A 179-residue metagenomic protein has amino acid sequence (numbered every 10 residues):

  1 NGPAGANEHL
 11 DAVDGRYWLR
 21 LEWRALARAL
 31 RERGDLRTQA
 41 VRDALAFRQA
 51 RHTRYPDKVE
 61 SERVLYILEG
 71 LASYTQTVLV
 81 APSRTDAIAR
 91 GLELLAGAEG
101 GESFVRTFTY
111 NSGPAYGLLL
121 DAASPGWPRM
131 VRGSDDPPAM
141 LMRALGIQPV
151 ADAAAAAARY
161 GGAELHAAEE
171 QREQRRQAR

Functional and structural regions predicted by a protein language model:
G2-I88, E99: Post-HExxH zinc-binding segment in Zn-dependent metallohydrolases
A29, L119, A144: Residues that form generic nucleotide/phosphate-binding pockets
E62-Y66, R106-N111: Soluble non-cytosolic domains of exported or imported proteins
G70-T77, N111-D121: Short, hydrophobic/amphipathic alpha-helical patches that form generic packing surfaces within helical domains
P82-E93, W127-D135: Short acidic alpha-helical/loop segments enriched in Asp/Glu that coordinate divalent cations
I88-F104: Acidic/His metal-coordination segments adjacent to aromatic residues that form catalytic metal sites in metalloenzymes
Y110-G113, A122, G126-R179: Non-catalytic terminal regions of proteins
